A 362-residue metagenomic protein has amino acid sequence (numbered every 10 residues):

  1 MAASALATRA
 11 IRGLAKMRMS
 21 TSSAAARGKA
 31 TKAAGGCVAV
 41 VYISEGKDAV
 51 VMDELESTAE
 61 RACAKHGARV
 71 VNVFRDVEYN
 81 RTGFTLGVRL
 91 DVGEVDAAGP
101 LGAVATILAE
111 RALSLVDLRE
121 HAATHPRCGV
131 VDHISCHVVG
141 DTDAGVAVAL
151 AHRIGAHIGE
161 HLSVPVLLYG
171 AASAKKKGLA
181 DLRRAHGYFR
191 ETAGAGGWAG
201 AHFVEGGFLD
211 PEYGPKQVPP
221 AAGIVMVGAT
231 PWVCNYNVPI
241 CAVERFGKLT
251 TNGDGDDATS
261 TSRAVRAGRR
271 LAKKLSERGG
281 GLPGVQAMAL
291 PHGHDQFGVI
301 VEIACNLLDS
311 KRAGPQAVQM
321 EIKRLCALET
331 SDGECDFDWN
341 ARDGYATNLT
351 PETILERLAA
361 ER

Functional and structural regions predicted by a protein language model:
M1-K29: N-terminal mitochondrial targeting presequence
K29-R362: Long, contiguous binding/interaction regions
